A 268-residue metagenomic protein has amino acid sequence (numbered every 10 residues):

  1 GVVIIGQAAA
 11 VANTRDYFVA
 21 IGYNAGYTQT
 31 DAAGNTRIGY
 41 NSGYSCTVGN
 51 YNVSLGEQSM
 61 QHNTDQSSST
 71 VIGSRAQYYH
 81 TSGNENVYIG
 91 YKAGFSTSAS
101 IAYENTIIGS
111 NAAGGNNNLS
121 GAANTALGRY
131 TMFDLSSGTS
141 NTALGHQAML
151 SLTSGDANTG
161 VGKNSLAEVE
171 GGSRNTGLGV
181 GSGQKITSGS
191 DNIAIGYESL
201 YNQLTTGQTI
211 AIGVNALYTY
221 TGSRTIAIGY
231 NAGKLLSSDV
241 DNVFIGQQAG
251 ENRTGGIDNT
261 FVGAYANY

Functional and structural regions predicted by a protein language model:
G1-Y268: Glycine- and small/polar-enriched repetitive beta-structure motifs of secreted/surface proteins
